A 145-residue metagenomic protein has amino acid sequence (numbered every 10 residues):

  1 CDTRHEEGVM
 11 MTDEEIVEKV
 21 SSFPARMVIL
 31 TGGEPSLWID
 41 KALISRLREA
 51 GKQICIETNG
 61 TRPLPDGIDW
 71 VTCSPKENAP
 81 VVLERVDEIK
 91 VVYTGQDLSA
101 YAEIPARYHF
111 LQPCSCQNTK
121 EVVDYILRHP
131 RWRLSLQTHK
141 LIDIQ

Functional and structural regions predicted by a protein language model:
D2-I68: Conserved Radical SAM active-site core
E7, K90-V92, P113: Short N-terminal micro-motifs specific to bacterial/archaeal maturation and metal-cluster initiation sites
E18, V91, D124: Charged/polar, solvent-exposed surface patches and flexible loops
S22-F23, Q96-Q145: Auxiliary Fe-S-binding modules of radical SAM enzymes
G33-P35, N59-T61, K76, T94 (+2 more regions): Active-site beta-loop-alpha junctions enriched in small/polar residues
D40-R107: Radical SAM/AdoMet-radical enzyme domain recognition
